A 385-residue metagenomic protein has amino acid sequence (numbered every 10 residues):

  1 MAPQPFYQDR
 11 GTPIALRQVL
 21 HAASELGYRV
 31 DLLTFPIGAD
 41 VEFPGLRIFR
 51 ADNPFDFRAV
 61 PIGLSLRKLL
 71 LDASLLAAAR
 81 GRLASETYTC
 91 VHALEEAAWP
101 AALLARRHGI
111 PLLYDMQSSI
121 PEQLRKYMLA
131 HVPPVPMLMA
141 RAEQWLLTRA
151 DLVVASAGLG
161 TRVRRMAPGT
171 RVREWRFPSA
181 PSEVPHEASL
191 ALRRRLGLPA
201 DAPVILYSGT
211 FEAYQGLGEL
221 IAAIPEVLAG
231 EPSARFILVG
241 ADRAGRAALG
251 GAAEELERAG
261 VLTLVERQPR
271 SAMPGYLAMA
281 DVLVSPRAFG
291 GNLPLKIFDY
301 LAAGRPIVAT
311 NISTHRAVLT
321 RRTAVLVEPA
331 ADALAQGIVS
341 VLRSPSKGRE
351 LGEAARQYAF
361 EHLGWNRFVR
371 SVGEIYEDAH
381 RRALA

Functional and structural regions predicted by a protein language model:
M1-D40, E86, V227: N-terminal subdomain of nucleotide-sugar transferases
Q18, A73, A77-G81, W99 (+5 more regions): Membrane-proximal helix-turn-helix segments that form the acceptor-binding/catalytic region of lipid-linked
P36, Q123, P136, A140-V172 (+2 more regions): A short, active-site helix/loop in glycosyltransferases that binds the activated sugar's phosphate group
A155, P199-Q215, I221-I224: Conserved donor-binding/catalytic core segment of Leloir-type glycosyltransferases
V184-L198: A short helix/loop element that forms part of the nucleotide-sugar donor recognition site in Leloir-type
A247-P274: Nucleotide-activated donor-binding/catalytic signature segment of Leloir-type glycosyltransferases, i.e., the conserved
V282-L283, P306-A309: Short hydrophobic beta-strand element within catalytic cores of glycosyltransferases and related nucleotide-activated
R321-D332, S340-S346: Conserved acidic donor-binding segment of nucleotide-sugar-dependent glycosyltransferases
